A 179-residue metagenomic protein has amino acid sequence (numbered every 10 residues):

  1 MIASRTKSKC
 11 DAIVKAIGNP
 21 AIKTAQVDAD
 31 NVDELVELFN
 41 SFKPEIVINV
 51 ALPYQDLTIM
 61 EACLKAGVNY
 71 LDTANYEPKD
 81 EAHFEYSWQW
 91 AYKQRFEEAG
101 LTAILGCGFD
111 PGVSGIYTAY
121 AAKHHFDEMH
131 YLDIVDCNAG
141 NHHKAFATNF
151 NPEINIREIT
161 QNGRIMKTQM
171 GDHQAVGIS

Functional and structural regions predicted by a protein language model:
A3, A25, T73: The conserved SAM/SAH-binding core of class I Rossmann-like methyltransferase domains, concentrating on the hydrophobic
A3-K7, D28-A29: N-terminal Rossmann-fold cofactor-binding loop
I13-I22: Short, conserved SAM-binding/catalytic segment of Class I S-adenosyl-L-methionine-dependent methyltransferases
A21-K23, N69, T102-A103: Conserved beta-strand segments of alpha/beta enzyme cores
Q26-P44, I48-A51, Q55: Conserved Rossmann-fold cofactor-binding substructure of NAD(P)-dependent oxidoreductases
L52-P53, A62-E85: ADP-ribose/adenylate-binding Rossmann-like module
A74-T102: Rossmann-fold NAD(P)-binding glycine/threonine-rich loop
F96-S179: Rossmann-like dinucleotide-binding core of oxidoreductases
